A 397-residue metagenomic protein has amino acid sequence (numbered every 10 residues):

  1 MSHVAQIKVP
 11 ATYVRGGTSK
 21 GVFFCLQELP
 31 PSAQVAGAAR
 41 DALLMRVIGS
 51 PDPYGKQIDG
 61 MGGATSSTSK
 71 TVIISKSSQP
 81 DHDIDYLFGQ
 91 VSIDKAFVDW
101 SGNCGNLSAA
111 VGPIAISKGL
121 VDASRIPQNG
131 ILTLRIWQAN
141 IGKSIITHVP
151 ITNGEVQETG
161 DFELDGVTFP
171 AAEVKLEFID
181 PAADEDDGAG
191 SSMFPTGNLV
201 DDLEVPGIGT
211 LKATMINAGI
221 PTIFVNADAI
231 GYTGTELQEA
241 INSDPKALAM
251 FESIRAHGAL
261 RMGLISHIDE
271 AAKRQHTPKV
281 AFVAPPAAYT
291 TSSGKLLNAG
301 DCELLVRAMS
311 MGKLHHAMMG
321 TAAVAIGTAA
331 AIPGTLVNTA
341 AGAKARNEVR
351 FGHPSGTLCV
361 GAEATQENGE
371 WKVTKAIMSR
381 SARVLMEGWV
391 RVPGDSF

Functional and structural regions predicted by a protein language model:
M1-F397: A glycine-rich beta-to-alpha transition motif near the start of alpha/beta enzyme domains, typified by
